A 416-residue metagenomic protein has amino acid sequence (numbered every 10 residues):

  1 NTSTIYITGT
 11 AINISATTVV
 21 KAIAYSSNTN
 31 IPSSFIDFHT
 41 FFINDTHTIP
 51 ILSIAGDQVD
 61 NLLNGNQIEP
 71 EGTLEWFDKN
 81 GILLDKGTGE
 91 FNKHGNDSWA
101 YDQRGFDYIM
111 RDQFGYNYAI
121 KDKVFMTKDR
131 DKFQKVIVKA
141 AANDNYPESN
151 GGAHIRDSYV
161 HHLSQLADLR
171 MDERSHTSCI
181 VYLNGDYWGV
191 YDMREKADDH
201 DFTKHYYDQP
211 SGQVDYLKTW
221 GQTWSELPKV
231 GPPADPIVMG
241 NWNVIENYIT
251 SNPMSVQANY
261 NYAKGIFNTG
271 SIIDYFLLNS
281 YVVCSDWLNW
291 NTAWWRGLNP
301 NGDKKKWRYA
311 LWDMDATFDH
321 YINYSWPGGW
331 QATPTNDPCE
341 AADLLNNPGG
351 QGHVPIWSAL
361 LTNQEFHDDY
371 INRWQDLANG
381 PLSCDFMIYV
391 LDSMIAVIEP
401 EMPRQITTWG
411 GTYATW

Functional and structural regions predicted by a protein language model:
N1-N92, N96, F114: Short, compositionally stereotyped local motifs that mark structural "simplifiers"
P50-I51, Q58-Q67, G72-T73, I82 (+9 more regions): Middle-to-C-terminal accessory/interaction subdomains
G72-G81, I155-R170: Zn2+-dependent metallopeptidase catalytic core
E90-A142, G240-E246: Conserved oxyanion/phosphate-binding beta-strand-loop segments in alpha/beta enzyme cores
F114, K135, D144, K196-T203: A glycine-centered beta->alpha junction motif in the catalytic cores of kinase/phosphotransferase enzymes
R174-S175: Short, small/polar residue-rich loop motifs at catalytic or cofactor-binding pockets
W188-G221: Conserved structural core of kinase catalytic domains
